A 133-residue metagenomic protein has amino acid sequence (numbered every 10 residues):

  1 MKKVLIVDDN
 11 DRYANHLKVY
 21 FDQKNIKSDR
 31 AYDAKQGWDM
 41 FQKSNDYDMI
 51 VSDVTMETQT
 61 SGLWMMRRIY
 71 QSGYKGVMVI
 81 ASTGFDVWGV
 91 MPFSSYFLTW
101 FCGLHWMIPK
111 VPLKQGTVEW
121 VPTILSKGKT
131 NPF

Functional and structural regions predicted by a protein language model:
D8: Conserved acidic carboxylate
D11-D29: Two-component/phosphorelay signaling modules centered on CheY-like receiver
K18, R30-M49, E57, G116: Acidic, metal-coordinating helix/loop segments flanking the phosphotransfer/catalytic sites of two-component signaling
Q42-N45, I69-K75: Conserved phosphotransfer cores of two-component systems
V51-Q71, F85, V90-F93: Conserved phosphotransfer microenvironments
V79-T83: Hydrophobic/aromatic residues positioned on beta-strands within the core alpha/beta folds
D86-G89, G103-F133: C-terminal output helix
